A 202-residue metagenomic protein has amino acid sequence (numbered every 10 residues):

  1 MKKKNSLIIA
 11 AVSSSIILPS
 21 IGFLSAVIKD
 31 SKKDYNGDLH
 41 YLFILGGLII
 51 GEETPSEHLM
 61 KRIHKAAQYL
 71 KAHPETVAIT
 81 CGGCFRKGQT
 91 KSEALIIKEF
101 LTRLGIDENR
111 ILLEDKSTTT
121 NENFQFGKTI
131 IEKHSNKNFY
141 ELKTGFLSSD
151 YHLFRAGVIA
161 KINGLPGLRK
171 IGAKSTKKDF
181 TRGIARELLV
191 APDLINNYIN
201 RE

Functional and structural regions predicted by a protein language model:
M1-N36, L70: Short amphipathic, positively biased membrane-proximal segments that drive organelle/inner-membrane targeting
K2-K3, K61, N200: Short, intrinsically disordered low-complexity segments
I16, F180-E202: A transmembrane-helix-recognition feature enriched in membrane-embedded lipid enzymes and envelope glyco-/phospholipid
I21-L24, A67, P192-I199: Structural signature of transmembrane alpha-helix termini at the membrane-water interface
S25-A185: A structural signal for short, hydrophobic/glycine-enriched beta-strand patches
